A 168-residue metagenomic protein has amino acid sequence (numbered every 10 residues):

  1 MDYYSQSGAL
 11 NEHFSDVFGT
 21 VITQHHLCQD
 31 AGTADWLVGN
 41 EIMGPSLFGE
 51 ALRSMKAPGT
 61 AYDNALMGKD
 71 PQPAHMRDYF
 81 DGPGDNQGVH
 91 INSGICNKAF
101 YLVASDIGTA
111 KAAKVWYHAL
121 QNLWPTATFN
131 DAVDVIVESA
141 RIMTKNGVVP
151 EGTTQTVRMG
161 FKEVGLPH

Functional and structural regions predicted by a protein language model:
M1-H168: Zinc-dependent metallohydrolase catalytic domains
